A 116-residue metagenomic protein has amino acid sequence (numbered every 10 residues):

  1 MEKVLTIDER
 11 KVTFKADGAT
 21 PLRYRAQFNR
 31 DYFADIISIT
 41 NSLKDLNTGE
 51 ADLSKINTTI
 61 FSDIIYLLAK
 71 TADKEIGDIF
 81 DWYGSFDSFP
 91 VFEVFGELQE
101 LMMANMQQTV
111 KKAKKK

Functional and structural regions predicted by a protein language model:
M1-K11, D31-L53, T59, T71-K116: Charged interaction scaffolds used for protein-protein
F14-A16: Short capping micro-motif at the N-terminus of alpha-helices
G18-I37: Short, surface-exposed, low-complexity cationic segments
P21-L22, S54-I56: Short low-complexity stretches enriched in small and charged residues
L68: Active-site helix/loop of acyl-thioester processing domains in fatty-acid/polyketide metabolism, spanning hotdog-fold
